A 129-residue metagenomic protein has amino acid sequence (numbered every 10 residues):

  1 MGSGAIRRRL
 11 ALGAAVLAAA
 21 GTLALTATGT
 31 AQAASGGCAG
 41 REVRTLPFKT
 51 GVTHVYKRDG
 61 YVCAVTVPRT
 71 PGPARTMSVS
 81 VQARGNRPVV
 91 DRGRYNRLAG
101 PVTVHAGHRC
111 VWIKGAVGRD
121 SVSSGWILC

Functional and structural regions predicted by a protein language model:
M1-A33: Secretory targeting and sorting signals
Q32-C129: Post-signal peptide N-terminal regions of Sec-secreted extracellular proteins
